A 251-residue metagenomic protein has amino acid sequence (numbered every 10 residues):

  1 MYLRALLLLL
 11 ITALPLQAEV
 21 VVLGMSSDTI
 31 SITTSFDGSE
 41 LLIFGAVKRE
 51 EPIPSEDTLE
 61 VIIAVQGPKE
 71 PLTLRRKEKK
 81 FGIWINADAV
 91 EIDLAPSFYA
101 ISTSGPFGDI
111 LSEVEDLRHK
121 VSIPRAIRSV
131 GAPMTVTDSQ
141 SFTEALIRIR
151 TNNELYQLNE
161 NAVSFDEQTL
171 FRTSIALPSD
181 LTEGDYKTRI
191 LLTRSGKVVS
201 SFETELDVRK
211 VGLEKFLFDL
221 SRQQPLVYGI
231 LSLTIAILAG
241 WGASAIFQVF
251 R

Functional and structural regions predicted by a protein language model:
Y2-L16: Sec-dependent N-terminal signal peptides
E19-S35: N-terminal edge beta-strand
A46, A64-V90: Membrane-embedded segments
V47-E51: Short solvent-exposed capping/turn motifs at the termini of beta-strands
K79-P178, T182: Membrane-proximal low-complexity regions enriched in glycine and acidic/polar residues
A176, V199-I230: Short, aromatic-rich amphipathic segments at membrane interfaces that lie adjacent to a transmembrane helix or signal
D180-K210: Extended, hydrophilic extramembrane loops/domains of integral membrane proteins
L226-R251: Juxtamembrane interface at the cytosolic side of transmembrane helices
